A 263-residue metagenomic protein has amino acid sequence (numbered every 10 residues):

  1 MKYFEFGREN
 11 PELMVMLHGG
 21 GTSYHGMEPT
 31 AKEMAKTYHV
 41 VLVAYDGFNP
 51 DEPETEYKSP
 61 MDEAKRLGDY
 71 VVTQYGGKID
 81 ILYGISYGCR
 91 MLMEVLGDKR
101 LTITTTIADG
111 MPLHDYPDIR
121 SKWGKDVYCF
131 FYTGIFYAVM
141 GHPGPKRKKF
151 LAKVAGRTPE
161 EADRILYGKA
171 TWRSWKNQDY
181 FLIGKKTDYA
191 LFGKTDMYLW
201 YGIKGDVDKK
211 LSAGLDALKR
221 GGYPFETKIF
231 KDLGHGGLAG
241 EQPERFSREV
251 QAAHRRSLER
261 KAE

Functional and structural regions predicted by a protein language model:
F6-E52: Conserved HGGG/HGGXW glycine-rich cap/lid loop of the alpha/beta-hydrolase fold
L42-Y83: Active-site loop/oxyanion-hole signature of alpha/beta-hydrolase fold enzymes
A44-N49, P112, L233-G234: Short beta-to-alpha linker loops that shape the active-site pocket of alpha/beta-hydrolase fold enzymes
Y83-L92: Gly/Ala-rich beta-loop-alpha elbow adjacent to hydrolase catalytic centers
G97, I103-G134: Flexible "cap/lid" loop of the alpha/beta hydrolase fold
P117-D118, Y137-F192: Conserved alpha/beta-hydrolase catalytic His-Asp/Glu region
N177-D216: Conserved serine/cysteine hydrolase catalytic core
L233-P243: Catalytic histidine-centered segment of alpha/beta-hydrolase-like enzymes
